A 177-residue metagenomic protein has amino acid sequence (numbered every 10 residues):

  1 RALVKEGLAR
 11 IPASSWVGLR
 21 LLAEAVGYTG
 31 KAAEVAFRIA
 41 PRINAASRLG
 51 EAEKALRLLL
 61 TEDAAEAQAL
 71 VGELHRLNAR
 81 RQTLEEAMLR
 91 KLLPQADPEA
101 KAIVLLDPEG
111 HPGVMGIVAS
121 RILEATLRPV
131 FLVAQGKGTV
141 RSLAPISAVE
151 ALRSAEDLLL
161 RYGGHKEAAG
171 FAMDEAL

Functional and structural regions predicted by a protein language model:
R1-E175: Hydrophobic helix-and-loop "lid/oligomerization" segment in the mid-to-C-terminal part of catalytic domains
